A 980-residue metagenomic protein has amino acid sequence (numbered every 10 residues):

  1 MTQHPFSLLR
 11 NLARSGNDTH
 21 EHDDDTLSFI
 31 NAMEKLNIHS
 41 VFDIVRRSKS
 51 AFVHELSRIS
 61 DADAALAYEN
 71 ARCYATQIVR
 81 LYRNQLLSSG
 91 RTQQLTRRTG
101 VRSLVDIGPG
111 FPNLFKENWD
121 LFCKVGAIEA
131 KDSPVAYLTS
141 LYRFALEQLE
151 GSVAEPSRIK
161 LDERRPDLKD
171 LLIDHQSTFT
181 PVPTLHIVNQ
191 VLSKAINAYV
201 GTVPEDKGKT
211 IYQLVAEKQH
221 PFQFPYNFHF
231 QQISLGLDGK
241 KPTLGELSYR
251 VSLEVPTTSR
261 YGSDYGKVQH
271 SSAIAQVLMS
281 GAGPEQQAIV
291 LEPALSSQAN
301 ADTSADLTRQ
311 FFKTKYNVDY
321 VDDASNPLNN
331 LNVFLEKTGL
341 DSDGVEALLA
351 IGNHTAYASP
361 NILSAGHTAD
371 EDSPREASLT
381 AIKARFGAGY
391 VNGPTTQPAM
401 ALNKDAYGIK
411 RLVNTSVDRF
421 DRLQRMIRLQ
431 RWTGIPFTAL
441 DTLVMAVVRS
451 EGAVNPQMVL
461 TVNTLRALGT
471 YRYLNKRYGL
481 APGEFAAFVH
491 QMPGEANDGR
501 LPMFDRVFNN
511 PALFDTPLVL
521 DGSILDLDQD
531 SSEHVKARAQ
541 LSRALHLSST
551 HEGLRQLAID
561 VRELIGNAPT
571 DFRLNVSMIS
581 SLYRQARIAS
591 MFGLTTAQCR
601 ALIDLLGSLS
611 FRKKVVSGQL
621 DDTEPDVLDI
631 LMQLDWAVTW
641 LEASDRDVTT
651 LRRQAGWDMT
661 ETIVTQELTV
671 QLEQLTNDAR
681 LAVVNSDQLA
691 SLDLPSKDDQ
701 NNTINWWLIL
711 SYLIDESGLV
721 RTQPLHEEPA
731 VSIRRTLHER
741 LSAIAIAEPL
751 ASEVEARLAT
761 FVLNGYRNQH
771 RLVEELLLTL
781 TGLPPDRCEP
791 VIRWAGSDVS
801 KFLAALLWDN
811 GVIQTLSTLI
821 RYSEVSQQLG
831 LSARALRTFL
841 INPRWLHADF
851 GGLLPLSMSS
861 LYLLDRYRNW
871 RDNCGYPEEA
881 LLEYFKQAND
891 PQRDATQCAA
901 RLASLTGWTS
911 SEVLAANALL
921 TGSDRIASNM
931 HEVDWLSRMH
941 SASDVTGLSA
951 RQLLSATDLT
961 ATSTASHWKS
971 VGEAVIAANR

Functional and structural regions predicted by a protein language model:
M1-R980: Extended compositionally biased segments used for macromolecular assembly or nucleic-acid engagement
